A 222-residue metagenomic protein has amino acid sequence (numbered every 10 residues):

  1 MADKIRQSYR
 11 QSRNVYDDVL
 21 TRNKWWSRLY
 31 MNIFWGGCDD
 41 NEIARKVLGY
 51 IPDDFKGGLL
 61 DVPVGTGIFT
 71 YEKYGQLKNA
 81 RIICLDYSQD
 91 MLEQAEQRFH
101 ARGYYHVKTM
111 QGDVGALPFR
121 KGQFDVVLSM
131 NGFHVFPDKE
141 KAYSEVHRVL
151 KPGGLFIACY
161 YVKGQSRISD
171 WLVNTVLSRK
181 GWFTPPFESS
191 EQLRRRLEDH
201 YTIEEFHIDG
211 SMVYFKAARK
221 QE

Functional and structural regions predicted by a protein language model:
M1-D53, I68-E72, Q94, N174: Conserved class I S-adenosyl-L-methionine
M31, I157-D209, Y214-F215: C-terminal alpha-helical "lid/dimerization" subdomain adjacent to the S-adenosyl-L-methionine
I51, Q76-L77, L150: A generic alpha-to-beta junction signature in SAM-dependent methyltransferases
G58-A116: Class I SAM-dependent methyltransferase SAM/SAH-binding core
G115-V126: A short acidic, Gly/Pro-enriched loop at the edge of an enzyme's catalytic core that lines a small-molecule cofactor
V126-D138: A short SAM/SAH-binding and catalytic strip from SAM-dependent methyltransferases
E140-P152: A short glycine-rich, Lys/Arg-flanked "PGG" loop and its adjoining helix->strand segment in the class I
F215-E222: C-terminal lobe and adjacent flexible extensions of AdoMet/dcAdoMet transferase-like proteins
